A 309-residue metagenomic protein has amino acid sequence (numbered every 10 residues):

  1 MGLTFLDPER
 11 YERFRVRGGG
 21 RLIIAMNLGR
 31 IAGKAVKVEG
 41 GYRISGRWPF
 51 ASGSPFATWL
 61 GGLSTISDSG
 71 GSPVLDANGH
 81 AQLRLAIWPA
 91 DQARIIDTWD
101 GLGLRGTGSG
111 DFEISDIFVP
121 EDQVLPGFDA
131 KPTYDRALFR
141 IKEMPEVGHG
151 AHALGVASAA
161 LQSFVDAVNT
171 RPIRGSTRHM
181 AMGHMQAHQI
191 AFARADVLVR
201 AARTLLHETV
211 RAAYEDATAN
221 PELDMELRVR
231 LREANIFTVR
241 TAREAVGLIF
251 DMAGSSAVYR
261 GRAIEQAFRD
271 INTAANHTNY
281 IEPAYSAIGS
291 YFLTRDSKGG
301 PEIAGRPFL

Functional and structural regions predicted by a protein language model:
M1-T58, S72-H80: Glycine-rich flavin
G41-S115: FAD-binding subdomain of flavoenzyme oxidoreductases
I44-G46, I114, A157, A202 (+1 more regions): Buried hydrophobic positions in well-ordered alpha/beta secondary-structure cores of metabolic enzymes
F50-G53, P145-G148, A274-H277: Glycine-rich phosphate/pyrophosphate-binding beta-alpha loops
G101-V199: Glycine-rich beta->alpha junctions and the first turn(s) of the following alpha-helix
V156, S163, R194, L198-A201 (+4 more regions): Charged, amphipathic alpha-helical oligomerization/scaffolding segments
R200-E233, F237, F250-V258: C-terminal helix-coil-helix/basic helical segment that borders enzyme active sites and/or dimer interfaces and provides
A253-L309: Glycine-rich phosphate/cofactor-binding loops in nucleotide/flavin-utilizing enzymes
